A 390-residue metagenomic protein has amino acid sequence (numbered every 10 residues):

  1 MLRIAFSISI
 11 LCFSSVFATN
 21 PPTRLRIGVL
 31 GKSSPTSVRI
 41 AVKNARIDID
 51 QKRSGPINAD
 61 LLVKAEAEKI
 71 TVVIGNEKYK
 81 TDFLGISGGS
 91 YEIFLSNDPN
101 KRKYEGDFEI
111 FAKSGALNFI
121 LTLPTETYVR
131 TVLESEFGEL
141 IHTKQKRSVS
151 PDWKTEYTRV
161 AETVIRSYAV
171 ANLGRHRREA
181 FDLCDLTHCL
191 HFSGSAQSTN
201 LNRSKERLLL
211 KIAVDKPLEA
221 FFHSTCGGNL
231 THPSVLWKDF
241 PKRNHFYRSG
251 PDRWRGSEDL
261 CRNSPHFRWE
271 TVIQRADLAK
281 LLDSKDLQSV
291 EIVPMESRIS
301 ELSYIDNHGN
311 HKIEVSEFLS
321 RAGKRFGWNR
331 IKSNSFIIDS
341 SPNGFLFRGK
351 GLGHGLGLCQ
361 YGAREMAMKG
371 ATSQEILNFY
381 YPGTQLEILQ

Functional and structural regions predicted by a protein language model:
L2, F6-Q390: Conserved, single-site charged/polar hotspot
